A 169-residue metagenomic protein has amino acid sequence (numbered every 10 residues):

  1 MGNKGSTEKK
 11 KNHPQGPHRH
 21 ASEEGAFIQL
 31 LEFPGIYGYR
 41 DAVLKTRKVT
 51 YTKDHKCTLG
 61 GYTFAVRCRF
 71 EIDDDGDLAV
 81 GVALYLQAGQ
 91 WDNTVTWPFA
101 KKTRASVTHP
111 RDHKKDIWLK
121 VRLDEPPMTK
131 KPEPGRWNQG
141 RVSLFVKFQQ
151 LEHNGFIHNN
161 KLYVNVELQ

Functional and structural regions predicted by a protein language model:
G2-Q169: Protein/peptide-recognition domains central to ubiquitin and immune signaling
